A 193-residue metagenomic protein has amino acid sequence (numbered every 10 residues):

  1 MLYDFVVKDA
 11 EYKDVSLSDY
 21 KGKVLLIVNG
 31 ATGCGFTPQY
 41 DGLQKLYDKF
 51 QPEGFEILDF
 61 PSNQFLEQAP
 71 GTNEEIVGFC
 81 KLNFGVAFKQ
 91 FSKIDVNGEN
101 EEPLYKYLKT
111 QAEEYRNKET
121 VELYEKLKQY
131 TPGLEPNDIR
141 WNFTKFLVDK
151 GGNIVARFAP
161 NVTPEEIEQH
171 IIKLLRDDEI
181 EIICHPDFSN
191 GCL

Functional and structural regions predicted by a protein language model:
M1-S18, F36-P38, Y115: N-terminal "domain-start" segment that seeds a small globular fold
K23-L25, T32-P61, C80-F84: Conserved helix-turn-beta segment immediately C-terminal to the redox Cys motif in thioredoxin-like folds
G42-K45, E75, E99, P103 (+1 more regions): Extracytoplasmic/secreted proteins, especially bacterial periplasmic and envelope-associated proteins
E53-G71, A87-G98: Thiol-based oxidoreductase modules, predominantly thioredoxin-like and allied folds used for disulfide exchange
F79-K81, G85-N161: Thiol/selenol-based redox catalytic cores and closely related redox-interacting motifs
V155-E179: Non-catalytic, surface beta->alpha helical segment in thiol-disulfide oxidoreductase systems
N190-L193: A cross-taxon signal for low-complexity, glycine/charged-rich
